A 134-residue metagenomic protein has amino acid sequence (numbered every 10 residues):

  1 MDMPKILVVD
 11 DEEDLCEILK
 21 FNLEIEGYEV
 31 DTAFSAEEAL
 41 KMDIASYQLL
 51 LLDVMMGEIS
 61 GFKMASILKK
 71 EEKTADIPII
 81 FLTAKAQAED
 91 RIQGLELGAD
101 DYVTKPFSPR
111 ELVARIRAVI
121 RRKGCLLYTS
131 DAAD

Functional and structural regions predicted by a protein language model:
E12, E29, V54-M55, I80 (+1 more regions): The short loop immediately C-terminal to the conserved phospho-acceptor aspartate in CheY-like receiver
E13-D31: Two-component/phosphorelay signaling modules centered on CheY-like receiver
C16, G57, A75, Q87 (+1 more regions): The feature encodes the CheY-like receiver
T32-K41, G61: Helix N-cap/capping motif at the beta->alpha junctions
S46-L52: Active-site beta3 strand of CheY-like receiver
F62-A75: Short amphipathic alpha-helix used as the core "switch/output" element in two-component signaling
Y128-D134: Conserved small/polar residues in nucleotide/adenosyl-binding loops
